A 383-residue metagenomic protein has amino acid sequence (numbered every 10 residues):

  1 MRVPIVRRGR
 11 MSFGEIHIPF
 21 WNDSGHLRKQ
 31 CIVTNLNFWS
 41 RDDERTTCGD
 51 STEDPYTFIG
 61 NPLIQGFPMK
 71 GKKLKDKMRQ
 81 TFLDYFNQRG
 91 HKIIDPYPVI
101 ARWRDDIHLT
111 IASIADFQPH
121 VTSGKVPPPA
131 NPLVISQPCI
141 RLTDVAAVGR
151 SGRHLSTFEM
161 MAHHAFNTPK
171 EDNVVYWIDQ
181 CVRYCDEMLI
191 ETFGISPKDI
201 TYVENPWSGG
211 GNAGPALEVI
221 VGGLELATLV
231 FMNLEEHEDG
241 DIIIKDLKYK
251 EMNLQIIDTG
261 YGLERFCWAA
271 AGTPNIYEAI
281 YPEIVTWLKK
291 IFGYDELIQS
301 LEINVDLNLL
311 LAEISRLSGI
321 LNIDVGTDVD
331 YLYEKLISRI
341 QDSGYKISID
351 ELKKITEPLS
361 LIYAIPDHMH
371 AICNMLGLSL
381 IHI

Functional and structural regions predicted by a protein language model:
M1-N22: Short, intrinsically disordered terminal segments enriched in charged and Pro/Gly residues
I18-H26, N37-D42: Short, flexible, mixed-charge glycine/proline-rich loop motifs that serve as phosphate/nucleic-acid-contacting
G25, D42-R45, E278-P282: Non-catalytic, surface-exposed connector residues within folded enzymatic/regulatory domains
H26, Y56-F58, G90-H91: Short glycine-aromatic motifs
R28-I32: A short beta-strand micro-motif
D42-T57: Cysteine-rich micro-motifs
P62-I381: Structured aminoacyl-transfer and RNA-binding surfaces used for tRNA recognition/handling in the translation apparatus
